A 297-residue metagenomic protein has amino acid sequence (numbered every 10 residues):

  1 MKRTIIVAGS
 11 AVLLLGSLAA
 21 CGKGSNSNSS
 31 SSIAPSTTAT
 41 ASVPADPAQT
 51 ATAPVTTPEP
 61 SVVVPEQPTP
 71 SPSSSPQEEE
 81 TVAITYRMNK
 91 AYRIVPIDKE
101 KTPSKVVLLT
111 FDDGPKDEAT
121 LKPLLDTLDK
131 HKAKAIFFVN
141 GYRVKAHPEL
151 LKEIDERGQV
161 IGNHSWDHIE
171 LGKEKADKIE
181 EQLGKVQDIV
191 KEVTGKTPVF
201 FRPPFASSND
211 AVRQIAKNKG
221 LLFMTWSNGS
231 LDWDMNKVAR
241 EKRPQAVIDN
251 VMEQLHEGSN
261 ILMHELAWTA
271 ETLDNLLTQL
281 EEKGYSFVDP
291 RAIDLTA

Functional and structural regions predicted by a protein language model:
M1-T4: Positively charged n-region of N-terminal signal peptides that target proteins for export
I6-V7, S25-E100: N-terminal, intrinsically disordered, polar/charged segments of Gram-positive cell-envelope systems that serve as
S17-A20: C-terminal motif of bacterial Sec signal peptides marking the signal peptidase cleavage site
P76-E170, Q182, Q187-I189, K196: Active-site beta->alpha N-cap acidic-glycine motif
R93-K101, H131, W268-A297: C-terminal domain-boundary segment and adjacent tail
V107-T110, A135-V139, V160-N163, V199-P203 (+3 more regions): Structural recognition of the beta-strand scaffold that forms the well-ordered cores of secreted hydrolase catalytic
G114-E118, V139-H147, I169-E174, R202-S208 (+2 more regions): Acidic-and-aromatic substrate-binding clefts and catalytic sites of carbohydrate-active enzymes
A119, I169-T194, S207-H256: Alpha-helical scaffold elements lining the catalytic groove of polysaccharide deacetylases
